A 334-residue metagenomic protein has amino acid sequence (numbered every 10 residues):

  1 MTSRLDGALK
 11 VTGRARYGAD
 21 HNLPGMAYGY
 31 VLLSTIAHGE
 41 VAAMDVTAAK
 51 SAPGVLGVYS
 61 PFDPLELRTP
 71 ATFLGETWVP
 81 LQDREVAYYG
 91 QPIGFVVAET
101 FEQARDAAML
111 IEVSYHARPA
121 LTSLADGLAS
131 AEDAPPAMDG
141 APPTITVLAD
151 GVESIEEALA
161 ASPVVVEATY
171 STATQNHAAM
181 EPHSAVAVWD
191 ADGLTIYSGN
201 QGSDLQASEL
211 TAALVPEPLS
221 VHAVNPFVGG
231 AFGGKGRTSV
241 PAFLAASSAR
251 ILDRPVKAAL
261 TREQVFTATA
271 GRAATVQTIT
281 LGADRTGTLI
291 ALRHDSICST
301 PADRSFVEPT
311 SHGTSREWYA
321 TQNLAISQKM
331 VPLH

Functional and structural regions predicted by a protein language model:
M1-P142, V165-A168, P241, A302 (+1 more regions): Flexible, low-hydrophobicity surface segments
S3, H21-G25, W78-P80, E85-G90 (+8 more regions): Solvent-exposed alpha-helices and their adjacent loops that cap or buttress functional pockets in soluble metabolic
D6-T12, P143-A185, A274-H334: Glycine-rich loop/linker segments at domain edges
G13, G57-P61, Y88, V166-Y170 (+4 more regions): General beta-strand structural signal in soluble alpha/beta enzymes
V31-Y59, F95-S114, S184-L252, C298 (+1 more regions): Alpha-helical support elements that line or immediately flank enzyme active sites and cofactor-binding pockets
P64, N200-S203, P226-A231, L260-A270 (+1 more regions): Acidic, glycine-rich active-site loops and adjacent beta-strand->loop/helix elements that engage anionic groups
R68-F73, A107-L110, A207-E209, F232-T238 (+4 more regions): Short acidic, glycine/serine/threonine-rich loops at helix termini
L74-A104, G233-R285: Glycine-rich and small/hydrophobic secondary-structure elements
